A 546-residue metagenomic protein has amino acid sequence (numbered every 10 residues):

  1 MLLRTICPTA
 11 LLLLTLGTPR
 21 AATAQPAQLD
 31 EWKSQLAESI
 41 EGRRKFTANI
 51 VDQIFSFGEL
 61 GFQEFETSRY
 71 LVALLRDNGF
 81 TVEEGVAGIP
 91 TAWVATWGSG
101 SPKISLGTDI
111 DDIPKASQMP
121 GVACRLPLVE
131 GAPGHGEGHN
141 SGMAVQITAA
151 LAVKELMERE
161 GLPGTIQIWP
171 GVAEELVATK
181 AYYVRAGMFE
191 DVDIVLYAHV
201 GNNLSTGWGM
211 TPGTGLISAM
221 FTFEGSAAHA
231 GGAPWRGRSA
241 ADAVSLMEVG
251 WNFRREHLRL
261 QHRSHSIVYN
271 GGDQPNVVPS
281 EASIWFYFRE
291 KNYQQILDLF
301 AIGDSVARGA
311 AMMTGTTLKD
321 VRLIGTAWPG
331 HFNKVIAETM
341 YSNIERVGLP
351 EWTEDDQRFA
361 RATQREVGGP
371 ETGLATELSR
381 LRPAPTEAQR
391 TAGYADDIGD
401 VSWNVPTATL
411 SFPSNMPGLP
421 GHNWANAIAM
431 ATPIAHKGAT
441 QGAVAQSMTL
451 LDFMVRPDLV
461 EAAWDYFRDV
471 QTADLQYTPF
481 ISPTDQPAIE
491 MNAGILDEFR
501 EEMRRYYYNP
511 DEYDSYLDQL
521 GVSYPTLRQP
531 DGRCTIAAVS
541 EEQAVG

Functional and structural regions predicted by a protein language model:
C7-T18: Bacterial N-terminal signal peptides
P19-P26: Boundary at the C-terminal end of the N-terminal hydrophobic targeting segment
Q25, D242-G546: Metal-dependent amide/peptide-bond hydrolase catalytic core, centered on the "pita-bread" metallohydrolase fold
P26-H135, A144-T165: Acidic/His- and Gly-rich active-site-bordering loop/insert found across diverse amide/peptide-bond hydrolases
I40-T47, V51, F55-G58, G79 (+7 more regions): Sec/Tat-exported extracytoplasmic proteins
I54, L75, A95, L106 (+10 more regions): Divalent metal-coordination and catalytic microenvironments
A116-R125, M210-G215, L419-H422: Short, flexible, mixed-charge acidic loops at enzyme active sites
L126-G134, N140-S141, E158-P279, R289 (+1 more regions): Histidine/acidic-residue-rich, glycine-tolerant segments that coordinate divalent metal ions
